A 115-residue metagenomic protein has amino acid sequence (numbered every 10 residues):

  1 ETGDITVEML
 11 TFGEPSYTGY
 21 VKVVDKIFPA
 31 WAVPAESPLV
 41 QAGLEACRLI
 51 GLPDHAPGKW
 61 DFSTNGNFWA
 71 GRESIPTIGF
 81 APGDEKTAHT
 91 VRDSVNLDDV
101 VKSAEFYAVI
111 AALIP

Functional and structural regions predicted by a protein language model:
E1-P115: Metal-dependent amide/peptide-bond hydrolase catalytic core, centered on the "pita-bread" metallohydrolase fold
